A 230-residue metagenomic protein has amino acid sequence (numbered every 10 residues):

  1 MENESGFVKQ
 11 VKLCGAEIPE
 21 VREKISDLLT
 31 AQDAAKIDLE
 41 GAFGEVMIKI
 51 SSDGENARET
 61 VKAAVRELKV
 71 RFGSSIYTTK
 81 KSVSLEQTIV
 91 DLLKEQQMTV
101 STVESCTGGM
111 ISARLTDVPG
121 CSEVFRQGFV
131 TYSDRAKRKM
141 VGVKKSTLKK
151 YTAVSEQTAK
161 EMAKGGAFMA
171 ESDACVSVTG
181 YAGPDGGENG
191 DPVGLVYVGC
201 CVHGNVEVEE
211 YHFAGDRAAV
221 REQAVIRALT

Functional and structural regions predicted by a protein language model:
M1-G44, T60-V61: Accessory alpha-helical/coil subdomains and C-terminal extensions that flank or cap enzyme catalytic cores
G6-V8, E45-M47, K145, V208: Short, solvent-exposed beta-strand edge segments and adjacent coil->beta transition regions
L13-G15, I50-G54: Short beta-strand-to-loop capping motifs
P19-E23, M47-I50, Q87-T88, I111-A113: Short, solvent-exposed polar/charged micro-motifs at secondary-structure junctions
A35, V46-I48, G194-V196: Change "...and in nucleic-acid phosphodiester-cleaving endonucleases..." to "...and in nucleic-acid processing enzymes
E40, S51-D53, V103-S105: Generic beta-strand/beta-sheet core signal
G41-F43, G54, G204: A generic beta-sheet turn/junction motif
N56-T230: Short alpha-helical segments enriched in small residues
